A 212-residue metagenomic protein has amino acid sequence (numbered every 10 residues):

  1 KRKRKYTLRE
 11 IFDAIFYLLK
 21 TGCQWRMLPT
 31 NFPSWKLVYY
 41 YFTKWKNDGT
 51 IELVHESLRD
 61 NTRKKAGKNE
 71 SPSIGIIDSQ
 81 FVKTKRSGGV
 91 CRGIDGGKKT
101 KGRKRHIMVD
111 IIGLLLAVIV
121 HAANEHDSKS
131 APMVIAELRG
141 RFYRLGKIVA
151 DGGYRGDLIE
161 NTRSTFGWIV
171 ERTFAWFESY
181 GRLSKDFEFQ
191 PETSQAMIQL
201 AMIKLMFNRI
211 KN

Functional and structural regions predicted by a protein language model:
K1-N212: Short alpha-helical elements
